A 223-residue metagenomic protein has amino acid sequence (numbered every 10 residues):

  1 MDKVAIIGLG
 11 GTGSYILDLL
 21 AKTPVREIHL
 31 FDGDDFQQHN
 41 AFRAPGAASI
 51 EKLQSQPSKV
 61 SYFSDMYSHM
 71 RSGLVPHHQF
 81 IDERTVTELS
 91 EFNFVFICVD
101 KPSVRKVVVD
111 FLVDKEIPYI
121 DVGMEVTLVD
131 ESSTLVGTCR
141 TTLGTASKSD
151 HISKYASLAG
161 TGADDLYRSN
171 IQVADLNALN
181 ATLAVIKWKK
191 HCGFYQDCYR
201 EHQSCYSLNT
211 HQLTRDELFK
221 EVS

Functional and structural regions predicted by a protein language model:
M1-Q37: Glycine-rich adenosine-cofactor-binding loop
G11, Y15, Y62, L179-K187: Short amphipathic alpha-helical face segments that pack within enzyme cores and frequently flank/anchor catalytic
L17-D18, F42-R43, V107-D110: Short amphipathic alpha-helical segments
H29-F31, V75-H77, F96, P118-I120: Hydrophobic/aromatic beta-strand patches that form the interior of the parallel beta-sheet core in alpha/beta enzyme
L30, D35-R71: Glycine-rich phosphate-binding loop and adjoining beta1-alpha1-beta2 segment of Rossmann-like nucleotide-binding folds
V60-F94, V99-R105: A structured beta-alpha segment of the ubiquitous adenosine-cofactor-binding alpha/beta core
T87-F94, C98-S223: Glycine-rich phosphate/adenylate-binding loop
